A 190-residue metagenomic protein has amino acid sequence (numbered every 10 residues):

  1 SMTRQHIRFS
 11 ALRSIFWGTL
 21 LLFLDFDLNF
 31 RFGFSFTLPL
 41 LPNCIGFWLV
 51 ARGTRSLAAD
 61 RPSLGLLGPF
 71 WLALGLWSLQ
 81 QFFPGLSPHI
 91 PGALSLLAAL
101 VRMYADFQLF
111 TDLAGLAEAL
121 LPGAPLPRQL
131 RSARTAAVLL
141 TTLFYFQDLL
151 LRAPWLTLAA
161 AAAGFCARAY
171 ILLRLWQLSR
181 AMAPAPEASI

Functional and structural regions predicted by a protein language model:
S1-G53: N-terminal topogenic module of multi-pass integral membrane proteins
Q5-S14, A59-W71, P127-A133: Membrane-interfacial loop-to-transmembrane alpha-helix junctions, especially the N-terminal start
D25-F32, Q80-P91, L143-W155: Juxtamembrane "helix-exit" motif on the non-cytosolic side of transmembrane helices
F36-P39, P88-A99, P154-A161: Non-cytosolic membrane-interface motifs at loop->transmembrane helix junctions
P42-P69, D106-L120: Internal transmembrane alpha-helix with an interfacial aromatic "cap," most often the third helix
N43-W48, W77, Q81, L96-T111 (+1 more regions): Generic alpha-helical transmembrane segments
T111-L143, L178-I190: Membrane-helix boundary/juxtamembrane motif in polytopic membrane proteins
L139-I190: C-terminal transmembrane-bundle signature of multipass membrane proteins, characterized by strong activation on
